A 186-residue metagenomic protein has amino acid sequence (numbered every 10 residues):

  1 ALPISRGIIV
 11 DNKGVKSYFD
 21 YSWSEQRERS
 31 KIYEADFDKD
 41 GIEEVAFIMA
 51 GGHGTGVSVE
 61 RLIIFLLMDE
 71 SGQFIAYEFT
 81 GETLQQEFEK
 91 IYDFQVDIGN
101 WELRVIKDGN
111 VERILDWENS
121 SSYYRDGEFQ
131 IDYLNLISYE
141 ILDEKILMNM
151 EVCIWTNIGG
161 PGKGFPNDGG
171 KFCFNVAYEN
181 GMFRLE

Functional and structural regions predicted by a protein language model:
S5-S22, I64-F79, L115, E179-M182: Surface-exposed loop/turn elements that mediate protein-protein interactions on large endomembrane-trafficking
E28-F37, N135-L142: Beta-propeller blade termini
F37-M49, D143-E151: Acidic/hydrophobic-patterned starts of short beta strands in beta-sheet-rich repeat architectures
I42-G99: Extracellular-facing segments of soluble proteins and assemblies that are Gly/Ser/Thr-biased and enriched in aromatics
H53-F65, I158-F172: Structural motif
I75-N167: Short aromatic loop motif centered on NTY/YTY
G164-E186: Long, compositionally biased interface segments
